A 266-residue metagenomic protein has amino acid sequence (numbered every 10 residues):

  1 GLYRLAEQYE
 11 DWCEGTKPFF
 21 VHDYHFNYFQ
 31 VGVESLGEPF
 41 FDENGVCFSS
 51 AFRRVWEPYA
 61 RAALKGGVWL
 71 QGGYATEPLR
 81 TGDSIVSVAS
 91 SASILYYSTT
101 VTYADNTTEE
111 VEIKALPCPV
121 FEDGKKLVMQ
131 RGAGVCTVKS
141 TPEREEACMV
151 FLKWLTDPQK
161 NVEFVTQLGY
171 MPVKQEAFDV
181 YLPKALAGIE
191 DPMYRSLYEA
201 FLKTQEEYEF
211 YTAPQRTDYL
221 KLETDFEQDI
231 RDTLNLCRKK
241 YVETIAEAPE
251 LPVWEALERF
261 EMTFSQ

Functional and structural regions predicted by a protein language model:
G1-G45, S84: Extracytoplasmic/periplasmic solute-binding protein
Y3-Q8, G73-S87, Q228, D232-N235: Short helices/loops that flank or line small-molecule/ion binding pockets
Y3-Y9, D42-G72, C118: Glycine-centered hinge/linker elements that transmit conformational signals in sensory and ligand-binding systems
E10-D23, D157-Q167, Q266: Bilobed periplasmic-binding protein-like "clamshell/Venus-flytrap" ligand-binding domains
R61-G67, A104-A177: Extracytoplasmic/periplasmic substrate-recognition and gating elements
I85-S90, L95-Y97, T107: Paired acidic/hydrophobic, glycine-rich loop segments that form the ligand-binding mouth/hinge of periplasmic-binding
A177-F210: An extracytoplasmic/periplasmic, membrane-proximal ligand-sensing/linker region
E199-Q266: Conserved C-terminal helix/tail region of periplasmic/extracytoplasmic solute-binding proteins
